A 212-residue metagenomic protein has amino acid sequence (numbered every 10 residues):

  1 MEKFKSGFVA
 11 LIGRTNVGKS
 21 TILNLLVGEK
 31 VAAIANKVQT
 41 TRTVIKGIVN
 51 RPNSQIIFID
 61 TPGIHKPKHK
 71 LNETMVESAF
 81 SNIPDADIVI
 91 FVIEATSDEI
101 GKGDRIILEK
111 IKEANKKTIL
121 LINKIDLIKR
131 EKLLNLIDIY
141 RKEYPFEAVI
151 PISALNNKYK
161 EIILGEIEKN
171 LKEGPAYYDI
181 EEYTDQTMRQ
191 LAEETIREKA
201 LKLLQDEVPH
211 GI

Functional and structural regions predicted by a protein language model:
M1-I88, I93: Conserved G1/Walker A P-loop phosphate-binding module
E29, I48-P52, P67, N82 (+4 more regions): Conserved, well-folded catalytic cores of nucleic-acid-processing and energy-transducing macromolecular machines
V38-T40, P62-H65, A95-E99, I125-I128 (+1 more regions): Conserved nucleotide-binding/hydrolysis micro-motifs of P-loop NTPases
Q39-R42, N72-V76, I83, G101 (+5 more regions): Amphipathic alpha-helical transducer elements in NTP-driven molecular machines
V49-Q55, T74-V149: Conserved C-terminal guanine-recognition region of P-loop GTPase G domains, centered on the G4
K116-I119, D126-M188: Canonical P-loop GTPase G-domain recognition
E182-I212: Long, well-ordered amphipathic alpha-helical subdomains in the mid-to-C-terminal portions of large enzyme subunits
